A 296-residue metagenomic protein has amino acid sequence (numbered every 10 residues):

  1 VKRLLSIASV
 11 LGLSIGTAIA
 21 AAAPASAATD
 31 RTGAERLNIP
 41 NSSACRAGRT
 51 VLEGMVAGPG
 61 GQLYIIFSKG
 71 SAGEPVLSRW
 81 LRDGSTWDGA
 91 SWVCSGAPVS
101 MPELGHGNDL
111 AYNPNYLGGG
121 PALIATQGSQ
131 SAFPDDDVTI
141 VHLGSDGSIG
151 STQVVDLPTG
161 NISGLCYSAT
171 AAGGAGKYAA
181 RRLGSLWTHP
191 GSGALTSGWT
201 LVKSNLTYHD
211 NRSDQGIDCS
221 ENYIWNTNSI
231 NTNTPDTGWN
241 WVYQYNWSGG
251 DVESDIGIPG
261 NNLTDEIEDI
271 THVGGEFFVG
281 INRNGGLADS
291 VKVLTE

Functional and structural regions predicted by a protein language model:
V1-A27: Secretory targeting and sorting signals
G33-R46, D88-M101, G150-L157, S197-Y208 (+1 more regions): A short beta-strand motif characteristic of beta-propeller blades
N41-P75, H106-D109: Beta-strand-rich domains and repeat architectures in extracellular enzymes and scaffolds, especially beta-propellers
A47-A57, P102-N115, D156-A172, H209-C219 (+1 more regions): Repeated scaffold domains used in trafficking and secretory/extracellular systems, primarily beta-propellers
G61-K69, G118-A132, A172-R182, N222-T234 (+2 more regions): Short beta-strand elements that form the blades of beta-propeller/WD-repeat-like and other beta-sheet-rich scaffold
S71-D83, Q130-H142, L183-S192, T232-Q244 (+1 more regions): Structural motif
S85-Q127: Blade-loop segments of beta-propeller domains
T207-W247: Loop/turn-rich, solvent-exposed surfaces of beta-rich toroidal or solenoidal domains
